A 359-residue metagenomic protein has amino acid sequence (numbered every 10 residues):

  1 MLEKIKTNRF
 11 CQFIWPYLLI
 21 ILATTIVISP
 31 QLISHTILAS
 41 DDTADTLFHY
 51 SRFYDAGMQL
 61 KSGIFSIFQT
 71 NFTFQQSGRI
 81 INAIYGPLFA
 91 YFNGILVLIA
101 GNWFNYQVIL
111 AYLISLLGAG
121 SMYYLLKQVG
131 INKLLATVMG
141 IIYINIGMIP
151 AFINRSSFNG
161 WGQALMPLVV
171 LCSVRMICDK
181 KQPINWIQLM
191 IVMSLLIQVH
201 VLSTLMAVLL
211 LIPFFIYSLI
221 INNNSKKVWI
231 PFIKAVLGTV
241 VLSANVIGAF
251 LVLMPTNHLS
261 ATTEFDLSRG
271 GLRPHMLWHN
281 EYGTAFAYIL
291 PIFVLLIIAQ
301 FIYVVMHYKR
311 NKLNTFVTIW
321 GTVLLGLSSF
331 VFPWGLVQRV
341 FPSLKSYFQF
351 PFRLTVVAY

Functional and structural regions predicted by a protein language model:
M1-L32: Start-transfer (signal-anchor) and selected internal transmembrane alpha helices of multi-pass inner/ER membrane
T24-V129, L134-P167, L202: Active-site lumenal/periplasmic loops and adjacent helix-entry segments of GT-C-fold, multi-pass membrane
T25-I33, M139-N154, L242-N257, T318-Q349: Membrane-interface helix-loop junctions at the exits of transmembrane helices
L38-D42, A151-G160, F265-L277, G326-Y359: Membrane-helix boundary/interfacial segments in multi-pass membrane proteins
T43, W229-F232, V236-V305, L313: Periplasmic/ER-lumenal interhelical loops and adjacent helix-loop junctions in multi-pass membrane proteins
L134, R175-S194, K226-I233: Short hydrophobic alpha-helices at membrane interfaces in multi-pass membrane enzymes
G162-D179: Specific aromatic-rich, kink-prone transmembrane helix
L205-V236: Perimembrane helix-loop-helix junctions
